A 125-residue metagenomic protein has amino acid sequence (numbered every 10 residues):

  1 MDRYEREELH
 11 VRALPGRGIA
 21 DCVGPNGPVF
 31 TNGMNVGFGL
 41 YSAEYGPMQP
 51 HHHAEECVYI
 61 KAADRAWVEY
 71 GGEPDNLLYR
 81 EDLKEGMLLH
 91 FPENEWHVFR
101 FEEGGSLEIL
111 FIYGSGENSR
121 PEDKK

Functional and structural regions predicted by a protein language model:
M1-S42, P47-M48, K124-K125: A short, N-terminal "cap"/entry segment at the start of jelly-roll beta-barrel domains of the cupin/DSBH fold
V11, V36-L40, C57, R80 (+1 more regions): Conserved hydrophobic/aromatic beta-strand scaffold that supports enzyme active sites
N26-T31, A43-Y59, N76, L83-E85: A short beta-loop-beta micro-motif enriched in histidine and acidic residues
T31-N32, Y41-Y45, A63-A66, S115-S119: Short, charged/polar surface micro-motifs in flexible loops or helix N-caps
H53-A54, D64, E95-W96, G105: A generic "binding-loop/recognition-motif" signal
C57-E85, E122-K124: A short beta-strand-loop-beta hairpin characteristic of the jelly-roll/cupin
C57-V58, H90, G104-E122: A short hydrophobic beta-strand segment most commonly corresponding to one strand of the jelly-roll/cupin
D82-E103, G114: Conserved metal-binding segment of the jelly-roll/cupin
